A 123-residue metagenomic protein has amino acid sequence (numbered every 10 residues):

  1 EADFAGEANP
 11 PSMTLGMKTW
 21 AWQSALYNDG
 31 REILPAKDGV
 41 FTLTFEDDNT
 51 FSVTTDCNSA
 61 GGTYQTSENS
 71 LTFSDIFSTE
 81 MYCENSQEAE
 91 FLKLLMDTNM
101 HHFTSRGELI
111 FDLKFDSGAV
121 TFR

Functional and structural regions predicted by a protein language model:
E1-R123: Lipid interaction determinants
